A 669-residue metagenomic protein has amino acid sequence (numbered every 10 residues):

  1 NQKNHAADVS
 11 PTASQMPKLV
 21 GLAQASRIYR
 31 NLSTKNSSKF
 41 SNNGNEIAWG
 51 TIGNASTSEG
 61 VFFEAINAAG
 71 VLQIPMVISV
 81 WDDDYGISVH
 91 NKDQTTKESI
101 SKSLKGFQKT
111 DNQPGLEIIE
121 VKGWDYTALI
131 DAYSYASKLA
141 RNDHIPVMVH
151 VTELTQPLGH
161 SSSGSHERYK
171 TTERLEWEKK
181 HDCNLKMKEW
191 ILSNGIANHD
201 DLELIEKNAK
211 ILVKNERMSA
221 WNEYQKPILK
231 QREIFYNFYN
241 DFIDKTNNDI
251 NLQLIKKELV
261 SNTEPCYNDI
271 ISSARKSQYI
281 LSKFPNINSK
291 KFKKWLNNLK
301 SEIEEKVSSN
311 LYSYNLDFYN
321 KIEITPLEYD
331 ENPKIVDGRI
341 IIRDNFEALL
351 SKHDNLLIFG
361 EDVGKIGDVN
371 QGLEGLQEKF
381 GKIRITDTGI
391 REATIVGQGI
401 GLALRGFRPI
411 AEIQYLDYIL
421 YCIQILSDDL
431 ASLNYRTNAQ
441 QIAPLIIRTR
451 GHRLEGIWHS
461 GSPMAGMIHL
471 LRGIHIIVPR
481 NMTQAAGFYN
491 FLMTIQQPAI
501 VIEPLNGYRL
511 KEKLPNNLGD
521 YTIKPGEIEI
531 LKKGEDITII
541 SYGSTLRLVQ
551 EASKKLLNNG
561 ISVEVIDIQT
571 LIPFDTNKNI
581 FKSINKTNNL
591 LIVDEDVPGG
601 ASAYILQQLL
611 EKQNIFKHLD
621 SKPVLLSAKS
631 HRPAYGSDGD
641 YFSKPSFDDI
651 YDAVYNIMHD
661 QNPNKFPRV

Functional and structural regions predicted by a protein language model:
N1-W49, K109-T110, S261-P498, I502 (+2 more regions): Thiamine diphosphate
P11-A13, P17-L19, Q24-Y135, Q440 (+1 more regions): Phosphate/pyrophosphate-binding betaalpha-module
A13, T51-I52, I78-D82, H150-T155 (+7 more regions): Short beta-strand segments
Q15, L19, T57-A65, I87 (+7 more regions): Short glycine/serine/threonine-rich phosphate/pyrophosphate-binding segments that cradle anionic phosphate groups
Y29-L32, N42-N43, A69-V77, F107-P114 (+9 more regions): Secondary-structure transition/capping motifs at alpha-helix termini and the adjoining loop/turn into the next element
N67, G397-I400, N490, K554 (+1 more regions): Alpha-helical segments flanking ligand/cofactor-binding loops in enzyme cores
P75-V80, I118-I119, I385-D387, P409-E412 (+3 more regions): Short hydrophobic alpha-helical runs that function as membrane-insertion/retention elements
V80-E264, D269-S273, L505-V669: Thiamine diphosphate
